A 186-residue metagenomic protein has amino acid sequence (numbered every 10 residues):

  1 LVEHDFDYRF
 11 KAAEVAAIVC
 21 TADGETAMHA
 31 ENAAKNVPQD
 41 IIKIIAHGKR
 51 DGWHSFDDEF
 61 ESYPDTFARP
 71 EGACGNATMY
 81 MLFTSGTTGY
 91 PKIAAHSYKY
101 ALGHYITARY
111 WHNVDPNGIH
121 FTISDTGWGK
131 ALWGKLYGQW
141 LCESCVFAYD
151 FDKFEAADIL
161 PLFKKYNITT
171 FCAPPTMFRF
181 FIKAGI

Functional and structural regions predicted by a protein language model:
L1-D58, N167, P174: Structural core segment of the AMP-binding/adenylate-forming
D7, P70, A157-L160: Short hydrophobic/charged patches on amphipathic alpha-helices used for structural packing and interfaces
R9, E59-F60, T84, A101: Adenylate-forming
R50-D51, E61-F83, Y90, N113-I119: Conserved pre-ATP/AMP-binding loop-to-beta segment of ANL
L82-S85, S124: Active-site beta-alpha turn of Rossmann-fold NAD(P)-dependent dehydrogenases/reductases
K99, T176-R179: Alpha-helix/helix-capping structural signal
L102-T122, T126-T170, A184: Conserved AMP-binding/adenylation subdomain of ANL enzymes
F178-I186: Short, intrinsically disordered, charge-balanced linker/junction segments flanking boundaries in proteins
